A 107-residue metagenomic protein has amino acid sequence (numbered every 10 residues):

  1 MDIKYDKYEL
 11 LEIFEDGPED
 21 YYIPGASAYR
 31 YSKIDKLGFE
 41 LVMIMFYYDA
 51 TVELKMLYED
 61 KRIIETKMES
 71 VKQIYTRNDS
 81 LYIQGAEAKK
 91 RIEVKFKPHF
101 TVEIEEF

Functional and structural regions predicted by a protein language model:
M1-F107: Surface-exposed, interaction-prone regions used to assemble/regulate multi-protein complexes
